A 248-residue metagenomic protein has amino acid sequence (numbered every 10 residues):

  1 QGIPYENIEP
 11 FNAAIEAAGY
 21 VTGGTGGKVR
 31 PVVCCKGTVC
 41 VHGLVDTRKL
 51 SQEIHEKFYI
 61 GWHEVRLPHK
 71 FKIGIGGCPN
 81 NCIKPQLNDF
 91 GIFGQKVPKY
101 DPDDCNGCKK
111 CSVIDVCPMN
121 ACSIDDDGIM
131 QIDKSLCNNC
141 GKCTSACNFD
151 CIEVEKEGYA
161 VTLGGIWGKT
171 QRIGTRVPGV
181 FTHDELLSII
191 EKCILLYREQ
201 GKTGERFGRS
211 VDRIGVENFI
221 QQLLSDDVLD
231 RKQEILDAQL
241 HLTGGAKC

Functional and structural regions predicted by a protein language model:
Q1-K110, V116, S135-L136: Small-residue-enriched alpha-helical segments and adjacent helix-cap loops that form tight helix-helix packing
P4-F11, A18, I214-D227: Terminal amphipathic helices with adjacent charged low-complexity linkers/tails
E16, Y20, Y59-H63, M119-C122 (+4 more regions): Generic secondary-structure signature for well-ordered alpha-helical cores
T22-G27, E64-K70, E199-R213, L229-D237: Flexible, glycine/charged-enriched surface loops at secondary-structure junctions
D89-G94, Y159-G168: Short beta-strand elements
K110-I132, K142-G158: Iron-sulfur cluster-binding cysteine motifs and their immediate structural context in ferredoxin-like electron-transfer
W167-K202: A hydrophobic, small-residue-rich beta->alpha segment in the mid-to-C-terminal subdomain of diverse proteins
Q221-C248: Long C-terminal interaction/binding lobes of large macromolecular proteins
